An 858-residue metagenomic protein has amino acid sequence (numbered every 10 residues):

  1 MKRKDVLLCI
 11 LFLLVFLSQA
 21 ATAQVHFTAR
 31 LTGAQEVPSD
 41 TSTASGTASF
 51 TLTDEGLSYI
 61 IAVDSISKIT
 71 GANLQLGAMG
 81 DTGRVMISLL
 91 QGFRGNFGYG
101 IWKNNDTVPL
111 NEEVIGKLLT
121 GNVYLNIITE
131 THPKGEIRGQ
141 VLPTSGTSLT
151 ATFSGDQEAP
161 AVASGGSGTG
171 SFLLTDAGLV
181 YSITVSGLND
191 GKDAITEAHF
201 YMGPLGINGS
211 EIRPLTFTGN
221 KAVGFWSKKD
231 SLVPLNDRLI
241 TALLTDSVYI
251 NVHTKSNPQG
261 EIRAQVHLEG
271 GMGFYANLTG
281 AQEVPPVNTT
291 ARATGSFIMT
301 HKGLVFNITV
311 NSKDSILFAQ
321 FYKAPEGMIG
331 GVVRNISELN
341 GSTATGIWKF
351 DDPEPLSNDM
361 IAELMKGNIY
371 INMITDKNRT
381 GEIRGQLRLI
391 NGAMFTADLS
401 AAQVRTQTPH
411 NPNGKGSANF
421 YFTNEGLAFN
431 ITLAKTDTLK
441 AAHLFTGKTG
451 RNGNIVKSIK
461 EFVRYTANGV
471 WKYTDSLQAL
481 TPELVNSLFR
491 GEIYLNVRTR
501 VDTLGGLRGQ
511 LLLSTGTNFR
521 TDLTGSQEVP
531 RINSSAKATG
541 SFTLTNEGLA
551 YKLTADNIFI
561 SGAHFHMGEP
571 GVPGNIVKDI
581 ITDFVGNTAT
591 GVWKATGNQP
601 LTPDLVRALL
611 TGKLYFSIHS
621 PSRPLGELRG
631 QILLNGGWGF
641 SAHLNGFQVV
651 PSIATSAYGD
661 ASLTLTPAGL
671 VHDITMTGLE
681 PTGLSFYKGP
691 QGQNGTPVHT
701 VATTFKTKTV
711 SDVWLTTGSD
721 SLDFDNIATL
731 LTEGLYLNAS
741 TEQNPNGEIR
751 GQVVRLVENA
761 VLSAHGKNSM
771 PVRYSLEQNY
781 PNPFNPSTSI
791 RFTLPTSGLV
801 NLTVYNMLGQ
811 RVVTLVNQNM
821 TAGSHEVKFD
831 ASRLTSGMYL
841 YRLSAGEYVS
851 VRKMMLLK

Functional and structural regions predicted by a protein language model:
M1-C9: Bacterial N-terminal signal peptides that target proteins for export
C9-S18: Bacterial N-terminal signal peptides
A23-A72, L76-A198, M202-A319, K323-A442 (+2 more regions): Metal-centered catalytic cores of metalloenzymes
T120, K366, R490, T796 (+3 more regions): Surface-exposed loops/turns
L762-Y780, F784-Y805, E826-A831, Y848: Glycine-centered coil/turn sites that cap beta-strands in beta-rich domains
V816-Y848, R852: Short, surface-exposed loop/turn motifs with a glycine/proline- and acidic-biased composition
